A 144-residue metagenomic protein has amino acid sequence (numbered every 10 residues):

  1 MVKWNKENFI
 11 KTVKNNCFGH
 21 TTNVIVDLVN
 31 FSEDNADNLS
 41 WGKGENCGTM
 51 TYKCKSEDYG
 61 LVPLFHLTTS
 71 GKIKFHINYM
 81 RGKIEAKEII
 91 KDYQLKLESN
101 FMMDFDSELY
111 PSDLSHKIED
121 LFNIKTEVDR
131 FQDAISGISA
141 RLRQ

Functional and structural regions predicted by a protein language model:
M1-E119: Polyanion-binding interface signature
N100-Q144: Charged, low-complexity intrinsically disordered regions
